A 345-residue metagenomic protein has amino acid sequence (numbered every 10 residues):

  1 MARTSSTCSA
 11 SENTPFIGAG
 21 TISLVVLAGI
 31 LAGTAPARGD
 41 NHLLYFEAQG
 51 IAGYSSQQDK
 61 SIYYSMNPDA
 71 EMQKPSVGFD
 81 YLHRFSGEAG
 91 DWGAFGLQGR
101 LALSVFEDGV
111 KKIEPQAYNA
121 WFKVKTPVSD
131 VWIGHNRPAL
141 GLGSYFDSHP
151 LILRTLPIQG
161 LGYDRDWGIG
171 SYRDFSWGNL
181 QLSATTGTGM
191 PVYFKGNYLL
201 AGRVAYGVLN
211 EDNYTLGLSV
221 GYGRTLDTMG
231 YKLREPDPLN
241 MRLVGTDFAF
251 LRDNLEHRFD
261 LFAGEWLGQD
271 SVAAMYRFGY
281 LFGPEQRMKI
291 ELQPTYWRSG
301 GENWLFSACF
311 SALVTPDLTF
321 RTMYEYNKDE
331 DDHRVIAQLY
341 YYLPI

Functional and structural regions predicted by a protein language model:
M1-N41, I345: Cleavable N-terminal export/targeting peptides
L27-G50, S56-D59, M66, R137 (+2 more regions): Outer-membrane beta-barrel biogenesis signature
N41-G53, P68-G187, G196-Y198, A205-D212 (+2 more regions): Outer membrane beta-barrel
G50-S56, G93-E107, I133, L180-T188 (+5 more regions): Transmembrane beta-strand segments that form the barrel wall of outer-membrane beta-barrel proteins
S56-M66, E107-Q116, S144-P150, M190-L199 (+5 more regions): Outer-membrane beta-barrel translocator domains and adjoining extracellular loop/strand segments of Gram-negative
V110-L142, T155, T228-E265, F306-E325 (+1 more regions): Extended low-complexity acidic/polar segments
V204, D331-I345: Outer-membrane beta-barrel "beta-signal"
A205-L305: Detector for outer-membrane/organellar transmembrane beta-barrel domains, recognizing the amphipathic beta-strand
